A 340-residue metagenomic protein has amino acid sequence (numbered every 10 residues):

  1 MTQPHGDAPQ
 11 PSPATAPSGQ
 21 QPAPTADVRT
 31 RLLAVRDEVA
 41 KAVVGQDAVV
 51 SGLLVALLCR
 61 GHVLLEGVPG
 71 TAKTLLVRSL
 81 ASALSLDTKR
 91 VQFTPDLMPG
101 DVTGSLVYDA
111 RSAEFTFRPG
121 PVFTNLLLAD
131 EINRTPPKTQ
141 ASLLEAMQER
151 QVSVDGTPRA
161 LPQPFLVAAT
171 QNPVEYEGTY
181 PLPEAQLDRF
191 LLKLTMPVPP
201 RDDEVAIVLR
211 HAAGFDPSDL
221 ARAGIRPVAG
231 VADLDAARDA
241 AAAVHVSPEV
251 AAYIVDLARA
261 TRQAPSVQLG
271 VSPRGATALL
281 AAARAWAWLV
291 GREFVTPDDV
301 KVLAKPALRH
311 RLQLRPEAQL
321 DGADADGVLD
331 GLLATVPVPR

Functional and structural regions predicted by a protein language model:
T2-P4, P11-P17, Q21, A26 (+3 more regions): C-terminal engagement/docking regions of AAA+ P-loop ATPases
T25-V68: Pre-Walker A (pre-P-loop) alpha-helix and adjacent loop at the N terminus of AAA/AAA+ ATPase modules, a conserved
G52-V55, Y108-L128, T157: Conserved alpha-helical scaffold flanking the Walker A/P-loop in AAA+ ATPase domains
L57-T94: Walker A/P-loop
G67, D130-E131, S142: Walker B catalytic acidic pair
V68, V102, T170: P-loop (Walker A) phosphate-binding loop of NTP-binding proteins
A83-R111: AAA+/P-loop NTPase substrate/partner-engagement loops
D109-E114, T135, M147-V244, R284-L289: Canonical AAA+ ATPase core
